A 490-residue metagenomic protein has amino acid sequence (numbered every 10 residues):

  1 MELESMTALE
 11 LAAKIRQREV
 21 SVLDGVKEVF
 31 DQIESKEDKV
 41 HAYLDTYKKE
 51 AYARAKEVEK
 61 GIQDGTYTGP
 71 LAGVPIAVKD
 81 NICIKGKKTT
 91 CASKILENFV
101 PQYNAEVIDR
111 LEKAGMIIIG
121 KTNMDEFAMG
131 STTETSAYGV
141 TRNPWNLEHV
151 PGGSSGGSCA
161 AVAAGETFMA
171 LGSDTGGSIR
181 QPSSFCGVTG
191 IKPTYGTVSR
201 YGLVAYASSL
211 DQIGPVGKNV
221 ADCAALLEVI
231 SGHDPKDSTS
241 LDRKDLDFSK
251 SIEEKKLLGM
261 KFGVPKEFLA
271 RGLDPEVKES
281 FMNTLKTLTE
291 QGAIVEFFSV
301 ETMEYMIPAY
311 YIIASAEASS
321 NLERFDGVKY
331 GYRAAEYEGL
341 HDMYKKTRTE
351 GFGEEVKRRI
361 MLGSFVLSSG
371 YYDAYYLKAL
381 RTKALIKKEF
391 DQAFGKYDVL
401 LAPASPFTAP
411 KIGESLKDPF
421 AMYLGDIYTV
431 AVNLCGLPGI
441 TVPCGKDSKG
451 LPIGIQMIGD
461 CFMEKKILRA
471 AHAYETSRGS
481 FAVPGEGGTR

Functional and structural regions predicted by a protein language model:
M1-Y52, E290-G292, F365, V483-R490: An N-terminal boundary/leader segment
A12-A13, A270, T302-M303, D326-L434 (+1 more regions): Serine-dependent amide/ester hydrolase catalytic core
V29, A51, N104, C223 (+5 more regions): Residue-level signal for inorganic ion chemistry
S35, K113, A164-M169, S173-R271 (+4 more regions): Structural helix-boundary/capping segments
H41, F168, D398-L400: Conserved acidic residues
H41-L44, S238-D245, M260-K261, P265-E267 (+4 more regions): Flexible, acidic loop-helix segments that line cofactor/substrate-binding pockets
L71-C91, E253-G263, A316-K387, P438-G454: Short helix-loop capping/hinge segments that flank enzyme active sites or metal/cofactor-binding pockets
A72-I213, E267, A316, A402-F420: Short glycine/serine-rich loop/turn segments
